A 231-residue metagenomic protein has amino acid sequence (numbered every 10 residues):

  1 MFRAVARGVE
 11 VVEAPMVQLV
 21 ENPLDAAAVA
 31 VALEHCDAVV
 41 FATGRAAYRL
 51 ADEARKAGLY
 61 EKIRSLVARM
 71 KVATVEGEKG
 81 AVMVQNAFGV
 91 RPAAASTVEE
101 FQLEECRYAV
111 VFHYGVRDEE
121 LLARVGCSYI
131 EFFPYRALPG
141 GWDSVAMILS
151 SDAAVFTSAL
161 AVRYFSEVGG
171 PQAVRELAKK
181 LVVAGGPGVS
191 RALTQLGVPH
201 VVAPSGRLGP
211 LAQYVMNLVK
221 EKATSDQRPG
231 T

Functional and structural regions predicted by a protein language model:
M1-T231: Signature of uroporphyrinogen-III synthase
